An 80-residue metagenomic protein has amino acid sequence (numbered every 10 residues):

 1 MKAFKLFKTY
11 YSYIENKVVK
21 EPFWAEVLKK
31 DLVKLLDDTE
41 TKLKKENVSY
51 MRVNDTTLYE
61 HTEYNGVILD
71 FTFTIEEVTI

Functional and structural regions predicted by a protein language model:
M1, P22, L35-D37, K45: Helix-centric, low-specificity signal for extended rod-like, repetitive segments
M1-E21: Short aromatic-glycine-(Arg/Gly/Cys) micro-motifs in beta-strand/loop hairpins
M1-F7, L28, T41-K44, M51: Short, intrinsically disordered low-complexity segments
F4, A25-E26, L69-F71: Extended low-polarity, hydrophobic cluster-rich segments
T9, E15, L36, S49-M51: Enrichment for repetitive, rod-forming helical segments
Y11-E15, L32, I80: Generic "edge-of-domain/loop-turn" microfeature
K17-V33: A short, exposed loop/beta-hairpin motif centered on an aromatic-Gly-Thr core
D38-I80: Short, mixed-charge low-complexity intrinsically disordered segments
